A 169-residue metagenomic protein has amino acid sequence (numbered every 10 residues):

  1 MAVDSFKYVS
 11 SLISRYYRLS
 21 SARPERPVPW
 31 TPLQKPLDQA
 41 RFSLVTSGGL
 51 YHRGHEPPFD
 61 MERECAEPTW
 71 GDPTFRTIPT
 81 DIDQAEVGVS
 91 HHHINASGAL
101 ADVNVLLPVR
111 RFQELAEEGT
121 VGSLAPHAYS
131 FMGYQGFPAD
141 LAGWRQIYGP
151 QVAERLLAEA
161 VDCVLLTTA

Functional and structural regions predicted by a protein language model:
M1-A169: Metallocofactor- and cofactor-centric catalytic cores in central/energy metabolism, strongly enriched
